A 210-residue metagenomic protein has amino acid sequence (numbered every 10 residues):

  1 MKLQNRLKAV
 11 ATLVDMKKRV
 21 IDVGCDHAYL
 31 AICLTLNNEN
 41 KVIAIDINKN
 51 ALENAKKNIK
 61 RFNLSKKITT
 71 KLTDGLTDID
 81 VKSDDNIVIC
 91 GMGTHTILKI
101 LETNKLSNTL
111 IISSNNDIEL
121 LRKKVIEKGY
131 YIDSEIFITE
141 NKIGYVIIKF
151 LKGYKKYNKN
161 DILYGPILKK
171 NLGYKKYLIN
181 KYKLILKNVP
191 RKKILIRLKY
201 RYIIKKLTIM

Functional and structural regions predicted by a protein language model:
K2-K18: Conserved alpha-helix/loop element of class I SAM-dependent methyltransferases that forms part of the SAM/SAH-binding
L3-N5, D80, H95-M210: Class I S-adenosyl-L-methionine
K17-D26: Conserved class I S-adenosyl-L-methionine
A28, I32: Glycine-rich SAM-binding Motif I of class I
K41-D46: Conserved SAM-binding motif I beta-strand of class I
N48-N50: Conserved SAM/SAH-binding beta-strand->alpha-helix loop
E53-V81: S-adenosyl-L-methionine
D84-G91: Short SAM/SAH-binding signature in class I
